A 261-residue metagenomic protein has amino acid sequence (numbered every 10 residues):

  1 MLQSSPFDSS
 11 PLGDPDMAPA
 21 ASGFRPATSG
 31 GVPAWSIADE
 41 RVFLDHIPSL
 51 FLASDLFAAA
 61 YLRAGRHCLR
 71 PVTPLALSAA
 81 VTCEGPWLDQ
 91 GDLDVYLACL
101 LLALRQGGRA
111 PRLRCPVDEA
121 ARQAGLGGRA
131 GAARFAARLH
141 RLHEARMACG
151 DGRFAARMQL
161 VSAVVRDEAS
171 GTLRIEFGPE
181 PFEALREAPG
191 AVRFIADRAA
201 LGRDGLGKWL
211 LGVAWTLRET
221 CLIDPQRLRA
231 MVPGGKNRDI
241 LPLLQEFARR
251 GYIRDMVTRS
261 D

Functional and structural regions predicted by a protein language model:
M1-D261: Charged, alpha-helix-forming regions
